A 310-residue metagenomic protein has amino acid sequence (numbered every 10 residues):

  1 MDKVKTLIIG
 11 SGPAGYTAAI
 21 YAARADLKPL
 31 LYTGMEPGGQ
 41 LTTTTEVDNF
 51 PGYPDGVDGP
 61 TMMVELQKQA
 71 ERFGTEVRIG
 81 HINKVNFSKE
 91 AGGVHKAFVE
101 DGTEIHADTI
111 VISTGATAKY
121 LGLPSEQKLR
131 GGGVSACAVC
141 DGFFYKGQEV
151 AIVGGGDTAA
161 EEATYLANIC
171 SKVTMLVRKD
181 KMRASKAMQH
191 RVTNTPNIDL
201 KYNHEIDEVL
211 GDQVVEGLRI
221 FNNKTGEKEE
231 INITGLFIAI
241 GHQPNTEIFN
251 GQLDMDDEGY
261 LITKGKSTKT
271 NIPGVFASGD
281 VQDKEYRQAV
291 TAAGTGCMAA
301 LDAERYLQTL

Functional and structural regions predicted by a protein language model:
M1-I9, A25, L30-L31, V77-Q148 (+3 more regions): FAD-binding core/adjacent interface of flavoenzyme oxidoreductases
V4-F73, E149, A160-K186, K201 (+1 more regions): Beta1-alpha1 glycine-rich phosphate/pyrophosphate-binding loop at the start of Rossmann-like nucleotide-binding domains
G12-P13, E36, A116-A118, D157-T158 (+1 more regions): Residue-level detector of alpha-helix initiation sites
A19-I20, T43, G122-S125, A163-Y165 (+3 more regions): Short amphipathic alpha-helical segments
Q40, A107, Y120-L121, A160-A163 (+4 more regions): Glycine/Thr-rich phosphate-binding loops of Rossmann-like dinucleotide-binding domains
A70-V99, E104-A107, N168-G265, R305-T309: A Rossmann-like FAD-binding core segment of flavoenzymes
T117, G122, K128-F144, I240-Y286 (+2 more regions): FAD-site-proximal beta/loop scaffold in flavoenzymes
T164, N168-K172, V290-L310: Internal hydrophobic alpha-helix adjacent to the cofactor/substrate pocket in enzyme cavities
